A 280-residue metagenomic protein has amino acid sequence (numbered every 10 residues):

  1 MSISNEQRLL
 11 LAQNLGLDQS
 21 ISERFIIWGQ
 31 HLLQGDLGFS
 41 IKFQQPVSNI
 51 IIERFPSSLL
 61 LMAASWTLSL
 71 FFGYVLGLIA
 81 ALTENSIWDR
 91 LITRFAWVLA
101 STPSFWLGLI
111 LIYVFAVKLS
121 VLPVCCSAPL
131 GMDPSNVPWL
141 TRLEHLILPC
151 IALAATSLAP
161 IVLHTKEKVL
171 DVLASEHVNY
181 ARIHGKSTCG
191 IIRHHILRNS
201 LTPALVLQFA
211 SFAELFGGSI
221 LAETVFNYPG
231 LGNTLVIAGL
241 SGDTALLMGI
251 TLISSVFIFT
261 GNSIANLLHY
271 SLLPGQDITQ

Functional and structural regions predicted by a protein language model:
M1-D18, S48, I79, I87-T102: N-terminal signal-anchor/first transmembrane alpha helix
M1-I26, L119-L140: Hydrophobic alpha-helical transmembrane segments of membrane transport/permease proteins and related membrane-embedded
L17-Y74: An internal, D/E-rich "acidic patch" concept
S20, R24, W28, P46 (+8 more regions): Amphipathic alpha-helical recognition patches that constitute DNA-binding helices
E23-R24, G38-I41, L107-G108, P123-C125 (+4 more regions): Short, hydrophobic secondary-structure boundary micro-motifs
I51-W88, N136-Q280: Alpha-helical transmembrane segments of integral membrane proteins, especially multi-pass inner/plasma-membrane
R94-A159: Membrane-water interface segments at transmembrane-helix boundaries in multipass membrane proteins
